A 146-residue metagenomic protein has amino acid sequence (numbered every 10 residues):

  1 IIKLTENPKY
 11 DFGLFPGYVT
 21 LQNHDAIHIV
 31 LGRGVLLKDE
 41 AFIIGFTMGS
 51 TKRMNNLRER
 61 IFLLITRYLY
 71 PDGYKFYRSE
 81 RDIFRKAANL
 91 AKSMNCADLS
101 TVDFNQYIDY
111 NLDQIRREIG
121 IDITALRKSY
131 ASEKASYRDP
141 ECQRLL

Functional and structural regions predicted by a protein language model:
I1-D109: Core of folded catalytic or high-affinity ligand/protein-binding domains in predominantly eukaryotic proteins
N89-L146: Long, solvent-exposed, polar/charged low-complexity segments
